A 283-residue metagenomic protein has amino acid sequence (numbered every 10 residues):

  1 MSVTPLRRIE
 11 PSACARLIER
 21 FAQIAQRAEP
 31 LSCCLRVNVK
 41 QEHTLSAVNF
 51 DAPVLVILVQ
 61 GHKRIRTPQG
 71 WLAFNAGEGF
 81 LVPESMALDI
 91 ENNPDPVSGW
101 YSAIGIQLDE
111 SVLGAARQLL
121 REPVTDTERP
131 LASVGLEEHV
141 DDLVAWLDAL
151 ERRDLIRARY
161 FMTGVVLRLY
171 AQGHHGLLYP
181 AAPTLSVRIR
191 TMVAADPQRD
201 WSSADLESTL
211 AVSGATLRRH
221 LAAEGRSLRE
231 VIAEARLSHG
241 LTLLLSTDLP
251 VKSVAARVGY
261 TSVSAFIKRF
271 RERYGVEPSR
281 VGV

Functional and structural regions predicted by a protein language model:
M1-L31, T44-L45, A149: A short, N-terminal "cap"/entry segment at the start of jelly-roll beta-barrel domains of the cupin/DSBH fold
M1-R16, S264-V283: …primarily DNA-binding HTH/wHTH and HhH modules…
A28-V124: N-terminal regulatory/effector-sensing and dimerization cores that precede helix-turn-helix DNA-binding domains
G77, D205-V212, L217, L221 (+3 more regions): Append "Primarily bacterial transcriptional regulators
A116-R168: Amphipathic alpha-helical segments enriched in hydrophobic/aromatic residues interleaved with Lys/Arg
H139, F161, A181-I189, I232-R236: N-terminal positioning helix adjacent to the helix-turn-helix/winged-helix DNA-binding module
A145-R157, L167-L177, R190-S202, H220-L221 (+3 more regions): Basic, amphipathic alpha-helical hairpins
A223-S262, V283: Terminal helix-turn-helix DNA-binding modules in bacterial transcription factors
